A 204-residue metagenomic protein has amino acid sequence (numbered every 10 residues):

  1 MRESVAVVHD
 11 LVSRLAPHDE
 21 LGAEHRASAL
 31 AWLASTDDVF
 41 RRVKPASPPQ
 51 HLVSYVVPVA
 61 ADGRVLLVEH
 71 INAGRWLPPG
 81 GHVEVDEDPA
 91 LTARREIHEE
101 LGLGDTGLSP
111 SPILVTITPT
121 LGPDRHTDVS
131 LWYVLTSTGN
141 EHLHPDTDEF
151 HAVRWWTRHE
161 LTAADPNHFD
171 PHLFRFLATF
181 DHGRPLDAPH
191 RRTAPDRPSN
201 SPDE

Functional and structural regions predicted by a protein language model:
R2-H25, L101: Predominantly extracellular/luminal regions of secreted and cell-surface proteins, especially disulfide-bonded
R14-Y55, R192: Acidic, metal-coordinating catalytic segment for phosphate/diphosphate chemistry, firing primarily on the Nudix
H51, H70, H82, E99 (+2 more regions): Histidine-centered active-site/metal-ligand motif
S54, G63, V129-L131, H151: Change "...and in nucleic-acid phosphodiester-cleaving endonucleases..." to "...and in nucleic-acid processing enzymes
A60-E99, L103, H159: Conserved Nudix-box catalytic region and its N-terminal flanking loop in Nudix hydrolases and closely related
G102-E141: Active-site segment of metal-dependent pyrophosphate-handling enzymes, primarily the Nudix hydrolase catalytic core
H144-R175: NUDIX/MutT-family hydrolases
P171-E204: Charged phosphate-binding loop/patch that engages nucleotide di/tri-phosphates or the phosphate backbone of nucleic
